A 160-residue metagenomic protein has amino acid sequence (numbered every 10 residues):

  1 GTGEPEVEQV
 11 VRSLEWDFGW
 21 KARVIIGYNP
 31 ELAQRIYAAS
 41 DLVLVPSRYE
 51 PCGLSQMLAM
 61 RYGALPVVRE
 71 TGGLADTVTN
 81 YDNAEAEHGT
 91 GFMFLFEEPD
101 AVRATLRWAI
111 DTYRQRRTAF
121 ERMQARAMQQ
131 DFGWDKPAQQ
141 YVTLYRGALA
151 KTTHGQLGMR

Functional and structural regions predicted by a protein language model:
G1-R35: Nucleotide-activated donor-binding/catalytic signature segment of Leloir-type glycosyltransferases, i.e., the conserved
P5-E6, E31, G73, D100 (+1 more regions): Short alpha-helical
S13-E15, D82-A84, K151: Short low-complexity, flexible loop/linker segments enriched in glycine and/or proline with clustered acidic
L14-D17, L58-R61, R146: Short, surface-exposed basic-aromatic patches at helix termini and helix-loop junctions that form
W20, A64, F132: Short glycine/serine/threonine/alanine-rich loop segments
R35-Q129: Catalytic binding pocket for nucleotide-activated donors in carbohydrate/polymer assembly enzymes
D135-R160: C-terminal alpha-helical cap of glycosyltransferases
